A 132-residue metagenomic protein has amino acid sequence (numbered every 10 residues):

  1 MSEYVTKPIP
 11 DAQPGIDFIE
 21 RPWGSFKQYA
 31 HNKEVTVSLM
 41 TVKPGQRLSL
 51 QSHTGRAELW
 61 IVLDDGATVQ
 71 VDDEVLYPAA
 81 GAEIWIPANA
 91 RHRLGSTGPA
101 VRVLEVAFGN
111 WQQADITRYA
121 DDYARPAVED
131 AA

Functional and structural regions predicted by a protein language model:
S2-E20, R93, T97-A132: Double-stranded beta-helix
P14-S52, R56: A short glycine-rich, His/Asp/Glu-containing loop-to-beta-strand
V35, G55-T68: Glycine- and acidic-residue-biased ligand/ion/polar-headgroup-sensing regions
M40, L59, A82, H92: Hydrophobic/aromatic beta-strand elements that line small-molecule binding cavities or substrate pockets in beta-rich
Q70-E74, T97: Short strand-coil-strand connectors
D73-R91: Short acidic-glycine-tyrosine-enriched beta hairpin
